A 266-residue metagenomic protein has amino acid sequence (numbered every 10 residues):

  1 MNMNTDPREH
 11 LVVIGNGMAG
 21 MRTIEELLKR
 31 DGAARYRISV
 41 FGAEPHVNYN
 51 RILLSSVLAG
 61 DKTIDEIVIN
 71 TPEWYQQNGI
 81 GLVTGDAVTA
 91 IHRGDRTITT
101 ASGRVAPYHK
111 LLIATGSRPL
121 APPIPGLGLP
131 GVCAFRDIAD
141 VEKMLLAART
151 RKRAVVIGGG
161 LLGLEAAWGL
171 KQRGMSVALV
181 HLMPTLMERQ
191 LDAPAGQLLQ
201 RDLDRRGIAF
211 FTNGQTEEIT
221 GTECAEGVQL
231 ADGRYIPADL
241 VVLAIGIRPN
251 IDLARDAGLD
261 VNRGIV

Functional and structural regions predicted by a protein language model:
M1-V12, I69-V155, Q229-A231, V242-A244 (+2 more regions): FAD-binding core/adjacent interface of flavoenzyme oxidoreductases
N2-G81, G169-L191: Beta1-alpha1 glycine-rich phosphate/pyrophosphate-binding loop at the start of Rossmann-like nucleotide-binding domains
G15-G20, G116, G158-G163, G233 (+1 more regions): Conserved phosphate-binding and hydrolysis motifs of nucleotide-dependent enzymes
M18-M21, P45, S117-P119, A139 (+3 more regions): Residue-level detector of alpha-helix initiation sites
G20, R51, S55, V68 (+5 more regions): A general structural signal for well-ordered alpha-helical segments in protein cores
R37, L82-T99, A106, R173-I265: A Rossmann-like FAD-binding core segment of flavoenzymes
S55-A59, P130, R151, V155 (+3 more regions): Short, hinge-like loop/turn segments at secondary-structure boundaries
K143-L191, A225: Rossmann-like NAD(P)H-binding beta-loop-alpha module
